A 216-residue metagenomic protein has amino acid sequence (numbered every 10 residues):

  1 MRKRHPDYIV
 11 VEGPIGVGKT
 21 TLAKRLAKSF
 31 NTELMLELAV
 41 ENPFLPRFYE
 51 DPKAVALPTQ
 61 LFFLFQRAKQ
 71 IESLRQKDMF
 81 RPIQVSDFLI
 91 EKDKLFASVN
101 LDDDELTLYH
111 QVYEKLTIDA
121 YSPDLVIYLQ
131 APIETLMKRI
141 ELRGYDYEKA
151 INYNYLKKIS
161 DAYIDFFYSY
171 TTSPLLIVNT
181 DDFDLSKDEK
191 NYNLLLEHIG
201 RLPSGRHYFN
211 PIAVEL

Functional and structural regions predicted by a protein language model:
V11: Hydrophobic anchor at the beta1->P-loop junction of P-loop NTPases
P14: P-loop (Walker A) phosphate-binding loop of NTP-binding proteins
K19: Conserved lysine of the Walker
L22-A23, A27: Post-Walker A alpha-helix
K28-Q66: Conserved substrate/cofactor phosphate-moiety recognition/catalytic segment in nucleotide-dependent phosphotransferases
V55, T59-Y121: Glycine-rich phosphate-binding loop used to anchor ATP phosphates in small-molecule kinases, encompassing both
D93-I164: A glycine- and Lys/Arg-enriched "phosphate-lid" helix/loop adjacent to the NTP-binding pocket of small-molecule kinases
E141-K149, K157-L216: NTP-dependent small-molecule kinase module
